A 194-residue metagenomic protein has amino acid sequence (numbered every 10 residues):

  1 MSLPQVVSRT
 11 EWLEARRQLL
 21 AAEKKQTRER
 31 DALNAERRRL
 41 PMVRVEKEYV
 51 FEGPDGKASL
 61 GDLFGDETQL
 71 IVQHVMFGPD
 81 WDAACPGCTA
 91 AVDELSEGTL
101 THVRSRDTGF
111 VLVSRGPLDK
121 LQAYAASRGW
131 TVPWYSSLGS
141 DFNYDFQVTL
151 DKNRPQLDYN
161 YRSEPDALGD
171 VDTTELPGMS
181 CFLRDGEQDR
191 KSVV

Functional and structural regions predicted by a protein language model:
M1-A21: Short, charged, low-complexity amphipathic alpha-helix
A15-L40: Contiguous, amphipathic alpha-helical segments that mediate oligomerization or scaffolding in large protein assemblies
E36-K57: Coiled-coil termination/hinge junctions
V50-D80: A short beta-strand-turn-helix
G53, R104, C181-R184: Small-residue-biased structural context
P86-V111: Conserved helix-turn-beta segment immediately C-terminal to the redox Cys motif in thioredoxin-like folds
V111, G116-S137: Conserved segment of the thioredoxin-like fold in thiol-based oxidoreductases
S127, T131-V194: Thiol/selenol-based redox catalytic cores and closely related redox-interacting motifs
